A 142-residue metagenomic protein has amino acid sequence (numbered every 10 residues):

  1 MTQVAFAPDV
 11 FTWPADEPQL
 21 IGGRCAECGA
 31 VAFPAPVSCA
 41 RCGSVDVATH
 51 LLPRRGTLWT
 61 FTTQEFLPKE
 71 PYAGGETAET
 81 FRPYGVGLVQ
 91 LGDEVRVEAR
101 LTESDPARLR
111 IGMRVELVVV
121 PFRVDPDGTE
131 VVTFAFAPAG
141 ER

Functional and structural regions predicted by a protein language model:
D16, T80-V97: Short, basic/aromatic beta-hairpin or loop at an interaction surface
Q19-G22, A35-P36: Residues immediately within or flanking Cys/His clusters that coordinate Zn2+ in small zinc-binding modules
A26-G29, G43: Cys/His-coordinated zinc-binding microdomains
F33, D46-A48: Short functional micro-motifs and their immediate structural scaffolds
G56-L58, L101: Conserved hydrophobic positions within beta-strands
F61-L67, V120-R123: Short, conserved beta-turn/loop elements at beta-strand boundaries and strand-helix junctions
E103, V118-R142: OB-fold/S1-family single-stranded nucleic acid-binding modules
E103-E116: Short nucleic-acid-contacting surface segments enriched for D/E, G, S/T with interspersed K/R
